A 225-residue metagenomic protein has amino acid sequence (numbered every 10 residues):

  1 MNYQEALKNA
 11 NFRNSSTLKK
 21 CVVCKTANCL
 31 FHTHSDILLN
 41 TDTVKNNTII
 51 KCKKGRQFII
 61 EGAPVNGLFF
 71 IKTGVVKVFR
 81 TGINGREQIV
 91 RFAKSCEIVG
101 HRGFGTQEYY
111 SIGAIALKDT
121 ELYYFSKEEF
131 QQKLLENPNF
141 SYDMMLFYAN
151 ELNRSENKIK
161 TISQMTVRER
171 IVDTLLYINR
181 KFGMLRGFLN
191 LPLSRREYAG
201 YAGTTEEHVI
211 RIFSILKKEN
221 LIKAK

Functional and structural regions predicted by a protein language model:
M1-R180, K218-A224: Cytosolic regulatory regions built on CNB/CRP/Popeye-like sensor folds
N179-K225: Phosphate-/nucleic-acid-contacting segments
